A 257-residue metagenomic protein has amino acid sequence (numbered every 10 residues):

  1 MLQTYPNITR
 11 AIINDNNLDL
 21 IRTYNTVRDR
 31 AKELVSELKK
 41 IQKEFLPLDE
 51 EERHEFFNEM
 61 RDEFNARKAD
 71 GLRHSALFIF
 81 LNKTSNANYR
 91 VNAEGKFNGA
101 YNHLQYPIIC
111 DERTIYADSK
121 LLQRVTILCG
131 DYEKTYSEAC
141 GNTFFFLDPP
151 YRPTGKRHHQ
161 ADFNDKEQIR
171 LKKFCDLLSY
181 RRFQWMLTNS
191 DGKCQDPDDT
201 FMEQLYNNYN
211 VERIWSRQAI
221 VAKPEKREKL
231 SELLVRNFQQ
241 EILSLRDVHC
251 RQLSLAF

Functional and structural regions predicted by a protein language model:
M1-T4, I13-N17, I79-N86, N92-G95 (+5 more regions): Conserved proline-anchored active-site loop of SAM-dependent methyltransferases that bridges a beta-strand
L2-Y5, T23, E138-A139, G155-H159 (+1 more regions): A short acidic (Asp/Glu
P6-Q123, L255: Class I S-adenosyl-L-methionine-dependent methyltransferase module
D29-A31, R157, A161-D165, M202-Q204: Glycine-rich, phosphate-binding/catalytic loops in enzymes
K43, K134-T135, R217-A222: A short acidic, often aromatic-flanked loop/helix-cap motif at beta-alpha or helix-coil junctions that lines enzyme
N92-L104, P150-R170: Mobile active-site "lid"/loop adjacent to the S-adenosyl-L-methionine
T126-L128, E212: General small-molecule cofactor/ligand-binding pocket signal
D165-F257: Long, positively charged, glycine-interspersed low-complexity recognition regions
